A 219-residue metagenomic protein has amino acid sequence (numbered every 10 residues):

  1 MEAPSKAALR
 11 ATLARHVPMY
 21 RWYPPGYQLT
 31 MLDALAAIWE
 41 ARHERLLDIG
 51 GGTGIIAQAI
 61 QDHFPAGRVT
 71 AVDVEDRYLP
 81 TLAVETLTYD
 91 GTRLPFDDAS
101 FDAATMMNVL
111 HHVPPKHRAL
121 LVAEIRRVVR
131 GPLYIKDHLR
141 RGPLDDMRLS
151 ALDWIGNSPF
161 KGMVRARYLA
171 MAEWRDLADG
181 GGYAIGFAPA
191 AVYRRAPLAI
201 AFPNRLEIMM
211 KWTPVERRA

Functional and structural regions predicted by a protein language model:
E2-A34: Class I SAM-dependent methyltransferase Rossmann-like catalytic core, especially the SAM/SAH-binding loop
H43-G52: Conserved class I S-adenosyl-L-methionine
T53-R93: Class I SAM-dependent methyltransferase SAM/SAH-binding core
T105: A conserved beta-strand element that flanks and buttresses the S-adenosyl-L-methionine
N108-H112: Short catalytic micro-motifs in class I SAM-dependent methyltransferases
A119-L133: A short glycine-rich, Lys/Arg-flanked "PGG" loop and its adjoining helix->strand segment in the class I
K136-A199: C-terminal alpha-helical "lid/dimerization" subdomain adjacent to the S-adenosyl-L-methionine
A196-A219: Core SAM-dependent methyltransferase catalytic element
